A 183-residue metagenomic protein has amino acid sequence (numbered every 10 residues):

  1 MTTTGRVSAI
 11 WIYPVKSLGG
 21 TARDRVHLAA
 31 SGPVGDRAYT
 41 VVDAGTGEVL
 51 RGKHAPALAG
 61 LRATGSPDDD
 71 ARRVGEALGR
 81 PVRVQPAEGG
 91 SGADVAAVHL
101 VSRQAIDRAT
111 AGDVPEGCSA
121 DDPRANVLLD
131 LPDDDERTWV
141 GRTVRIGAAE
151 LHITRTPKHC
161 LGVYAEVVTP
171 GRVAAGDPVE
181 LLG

Functional and structural regions predicted by a protein language model:
M1-G183: Metal-cofactor-dependent catalytic cores
